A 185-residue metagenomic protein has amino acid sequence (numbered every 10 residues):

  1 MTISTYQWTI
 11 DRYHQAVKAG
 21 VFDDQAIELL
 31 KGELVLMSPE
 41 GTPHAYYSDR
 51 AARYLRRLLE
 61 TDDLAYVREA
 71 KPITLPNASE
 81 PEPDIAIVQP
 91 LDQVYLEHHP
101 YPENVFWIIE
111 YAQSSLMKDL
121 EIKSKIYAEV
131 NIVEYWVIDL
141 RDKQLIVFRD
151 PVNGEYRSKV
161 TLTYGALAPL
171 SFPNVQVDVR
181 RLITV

Functional and structural regions predicted by a protein language model:
M1-V185: Gly/Pro/Ser/Thr-rich low-complexity, intrinsically disordered segments predominantly at protein N-termini
